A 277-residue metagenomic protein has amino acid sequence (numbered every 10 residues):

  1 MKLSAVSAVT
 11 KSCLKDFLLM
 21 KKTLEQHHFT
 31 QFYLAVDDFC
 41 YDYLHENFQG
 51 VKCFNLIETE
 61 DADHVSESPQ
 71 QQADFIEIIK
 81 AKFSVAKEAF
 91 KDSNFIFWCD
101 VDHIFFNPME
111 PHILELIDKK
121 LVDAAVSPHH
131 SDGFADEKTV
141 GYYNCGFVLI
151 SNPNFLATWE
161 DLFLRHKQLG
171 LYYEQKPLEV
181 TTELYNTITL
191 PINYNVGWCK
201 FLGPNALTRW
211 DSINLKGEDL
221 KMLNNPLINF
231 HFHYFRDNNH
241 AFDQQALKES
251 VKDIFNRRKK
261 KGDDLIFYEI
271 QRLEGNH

Functional and structural regions predicted by a protein language model:
M1-Q70, E88-D92, N256-H277: N-terminal anchoring/stem segment of glycosyltransferases
T10-C13, F39-Y41, T59-E60, H103-F105 (+5 more regions): Short, solvent-exposed loop/turn segments at secondary-structure junctions
K15-L18, K80, S84, Y172-V180: A structural signal for well-ordered alpha-helical segments within the folded catalytic domains of diverse enzymes
K21, K87, L114, E160 (+1 more regions): Non-transmembrane alpha-helical segments in soluble domains of secreted/periplasmic/extracellular proteins
F29, S93, V122, C145 (+2 more regions): Short, well-ordered alpha-helix to beta-strand connector turns
I78-D132, V140, P153: GT-A fold catalytic core of metal-dependent nucleotide-sugar glycosyltransferases, centered on the diacidic
F134-F147: A recurrent flexible, glycine/aromatic-enriched loop bordering the glycosyltransferase active site that acts as
F147-Q245: Catalytic core and acceptor-binding pocket of nucleotide-sugar-dependent glycosyltransferases
